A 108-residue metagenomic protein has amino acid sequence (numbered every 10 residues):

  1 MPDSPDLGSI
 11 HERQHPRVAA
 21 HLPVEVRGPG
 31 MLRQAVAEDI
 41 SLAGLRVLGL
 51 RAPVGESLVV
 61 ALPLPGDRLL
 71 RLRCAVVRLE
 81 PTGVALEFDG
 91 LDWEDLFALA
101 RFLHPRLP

Functional and structural regions predicted by a protein language model:
M1-P108: Structured alpha-helical
